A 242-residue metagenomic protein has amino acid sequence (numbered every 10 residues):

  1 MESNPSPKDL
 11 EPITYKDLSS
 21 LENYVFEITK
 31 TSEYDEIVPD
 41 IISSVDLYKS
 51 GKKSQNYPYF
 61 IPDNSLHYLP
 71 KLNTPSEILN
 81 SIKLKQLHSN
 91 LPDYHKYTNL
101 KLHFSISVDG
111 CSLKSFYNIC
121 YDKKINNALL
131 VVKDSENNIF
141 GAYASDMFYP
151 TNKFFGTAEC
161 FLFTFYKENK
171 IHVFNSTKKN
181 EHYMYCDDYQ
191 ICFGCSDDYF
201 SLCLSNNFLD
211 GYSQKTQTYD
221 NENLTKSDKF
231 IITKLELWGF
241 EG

Functional and structural regions predicted by a protein language model:
M1-A128, K133-G242: Phosphate-recognition beta-domain surfaces
